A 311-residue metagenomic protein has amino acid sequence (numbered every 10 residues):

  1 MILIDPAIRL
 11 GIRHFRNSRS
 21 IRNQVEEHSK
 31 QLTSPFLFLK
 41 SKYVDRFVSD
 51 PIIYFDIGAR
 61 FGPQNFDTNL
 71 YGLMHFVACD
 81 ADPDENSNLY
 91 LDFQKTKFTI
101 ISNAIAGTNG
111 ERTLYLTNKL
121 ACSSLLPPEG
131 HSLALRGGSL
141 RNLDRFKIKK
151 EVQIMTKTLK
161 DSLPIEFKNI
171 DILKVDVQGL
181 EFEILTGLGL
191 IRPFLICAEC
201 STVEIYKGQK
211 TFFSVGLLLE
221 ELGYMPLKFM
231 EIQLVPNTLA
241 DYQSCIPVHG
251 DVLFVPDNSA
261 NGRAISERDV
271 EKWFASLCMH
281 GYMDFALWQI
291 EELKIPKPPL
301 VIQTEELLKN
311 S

Functional and structural regions predicted by a protein language model:
I2-S311: Phosphate/nucleotide-binding beta-alpha loop and adjacent structural elements of enzyme active sites
